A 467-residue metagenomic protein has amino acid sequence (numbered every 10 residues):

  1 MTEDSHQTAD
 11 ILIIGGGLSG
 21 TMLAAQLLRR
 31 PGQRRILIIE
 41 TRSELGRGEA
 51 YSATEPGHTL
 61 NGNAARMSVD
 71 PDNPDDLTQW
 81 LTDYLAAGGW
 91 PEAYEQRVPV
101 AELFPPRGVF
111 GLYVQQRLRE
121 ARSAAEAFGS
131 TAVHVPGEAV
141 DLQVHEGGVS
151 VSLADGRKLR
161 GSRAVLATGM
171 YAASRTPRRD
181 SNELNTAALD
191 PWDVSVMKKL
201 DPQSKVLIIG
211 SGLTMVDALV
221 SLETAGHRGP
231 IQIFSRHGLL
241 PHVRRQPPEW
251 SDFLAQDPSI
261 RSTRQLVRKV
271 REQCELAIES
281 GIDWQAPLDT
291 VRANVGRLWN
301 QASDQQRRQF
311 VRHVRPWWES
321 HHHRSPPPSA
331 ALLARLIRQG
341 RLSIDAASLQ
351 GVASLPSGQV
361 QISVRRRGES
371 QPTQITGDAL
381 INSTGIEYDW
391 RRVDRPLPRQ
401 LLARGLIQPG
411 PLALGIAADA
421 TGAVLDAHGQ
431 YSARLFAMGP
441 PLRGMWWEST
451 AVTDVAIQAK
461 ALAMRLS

Functional and structural regions predicted by a protein language model:
M1-S43, R47-A50, R97-R264, R268-S467: Flavin (primarily FAD) cofactor-binding/catalytic cores of flavoenzymes
A50-P106, E279-G296: Active-site-adjacent segment of FAD-dependent monooxygenases/related oxidoreductases
